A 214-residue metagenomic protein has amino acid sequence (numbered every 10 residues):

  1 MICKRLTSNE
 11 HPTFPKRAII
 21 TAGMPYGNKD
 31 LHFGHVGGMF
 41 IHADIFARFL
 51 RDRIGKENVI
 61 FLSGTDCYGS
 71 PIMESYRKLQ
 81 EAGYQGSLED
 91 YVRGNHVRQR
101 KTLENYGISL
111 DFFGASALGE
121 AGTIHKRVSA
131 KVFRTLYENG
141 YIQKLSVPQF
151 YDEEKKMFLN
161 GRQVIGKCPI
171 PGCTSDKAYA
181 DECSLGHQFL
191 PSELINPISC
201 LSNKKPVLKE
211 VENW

Functional and structural regions predicted by a protein language model:
I2-W214: N-terminal, positively charged nucleic-acid-binding surface of large information/translation enzymes
